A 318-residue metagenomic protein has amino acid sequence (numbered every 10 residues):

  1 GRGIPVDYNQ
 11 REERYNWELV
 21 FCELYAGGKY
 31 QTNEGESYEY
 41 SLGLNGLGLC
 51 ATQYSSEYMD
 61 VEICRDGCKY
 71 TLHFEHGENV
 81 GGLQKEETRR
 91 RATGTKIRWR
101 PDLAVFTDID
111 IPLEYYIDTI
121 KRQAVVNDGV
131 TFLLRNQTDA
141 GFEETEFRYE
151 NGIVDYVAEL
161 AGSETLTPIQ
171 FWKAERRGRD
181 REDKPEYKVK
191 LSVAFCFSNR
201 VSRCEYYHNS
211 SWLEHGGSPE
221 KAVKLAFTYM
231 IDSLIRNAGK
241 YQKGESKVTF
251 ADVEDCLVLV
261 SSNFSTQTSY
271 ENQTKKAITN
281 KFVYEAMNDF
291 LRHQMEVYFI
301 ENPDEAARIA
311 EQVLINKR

Functional and structural regions predicted by a protein language model:
G1, P5, R14-L19, E23 (+4 more regions): GHKL-family ATPase ATP-binding module
Y8: Short, flexible helix/strand-to-coil boundary loops that buttress conserved ligand/catalytic motifs in alpha/beta
R11: Conserved P-loop/Walker A NTP-binding site and adjacent catalytic elements of P-loop NTPases
G27: ATP-binding "lid"/motif region of the histidine kinase catalytic
